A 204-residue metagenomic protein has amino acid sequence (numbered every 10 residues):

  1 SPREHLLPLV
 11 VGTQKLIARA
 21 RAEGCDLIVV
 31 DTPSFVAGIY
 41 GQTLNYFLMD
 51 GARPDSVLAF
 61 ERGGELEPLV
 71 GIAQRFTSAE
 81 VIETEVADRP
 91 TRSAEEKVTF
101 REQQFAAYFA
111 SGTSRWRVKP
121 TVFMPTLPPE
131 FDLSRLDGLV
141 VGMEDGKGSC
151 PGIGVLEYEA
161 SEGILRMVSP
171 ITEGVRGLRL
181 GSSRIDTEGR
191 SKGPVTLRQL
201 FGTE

Functional and structural regions predicted by a protein language model:
S1-I28, V36: Nucleotide-state-sensitive switch-loop elements of NTP-binding domains
I17, N45-M49, V70: Short amphipathic alpha-helical segments and helix-helix/interface helices
G24-V29, A52-S56: Short, surface-exposed connector motifs at secondary-structure boundaries
P33-S34, N45: Conserved mixed alpha/beta catalytic, RNA-binding, or beta-rich assembly cores of soluble enzyme, regulatory
S34-G38, G64-L66: Short acidic, S/G/P-rich loop/turn micro-motifs used as interaction or catalytic elements
I39-T43, P68-G71: A short acidic (Asp/Glu
Q42-R62: Inter-motif core of Ras-like GTPase G domains
L58-G63, P68-E204: Preference for solvent-exposed, low-hydrophobicity sequence contexts
